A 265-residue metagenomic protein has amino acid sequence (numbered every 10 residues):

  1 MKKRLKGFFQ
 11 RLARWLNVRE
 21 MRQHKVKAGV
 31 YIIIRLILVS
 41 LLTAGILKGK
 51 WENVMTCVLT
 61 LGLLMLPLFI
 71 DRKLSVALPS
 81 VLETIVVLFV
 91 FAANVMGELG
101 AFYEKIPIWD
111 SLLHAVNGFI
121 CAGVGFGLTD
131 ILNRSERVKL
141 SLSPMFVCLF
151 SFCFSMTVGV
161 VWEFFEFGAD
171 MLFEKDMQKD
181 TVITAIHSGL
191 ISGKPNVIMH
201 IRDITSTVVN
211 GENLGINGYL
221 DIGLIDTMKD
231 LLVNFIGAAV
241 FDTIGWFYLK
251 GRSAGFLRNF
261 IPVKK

Functional and structural regions predicted by a protein language model:
M1-Q23: Short, Lys/Arg-rich, polar N-terminal cytosolic tail immediately upstream of the first transmembrane signal-anchor
I46-W51, K73-V76, L99-W109: Membrane-interface helix caps and helix-loop-helix hairpins in membrane proteins
V58, A77-L88, S111-H114: Cytoplasmic-side transmembrane-helix entry/capping segments in multi-pass membrane proteins
L64-L68, F89-N94, S151-W162, E166: Alpha-helical transmembrane segments of multi-pass membrane proteins
I70-V81, R137-L142: Membrane-interface helix-boundary motifs at transmembrane edges
L99-D110, M156-V160, F164-F241: Interfacial helix-loop-helix junctions of multi-pass membrane proteins
V116-N133, M171-M177, I236-L249: Membrane-interfacial alpha-helical segments at the cytosolic side of multi-pass membrane proteins
G255-K265: Short, highly charged, low-complexity non-transmembrane loops/tails of multi-pass membrane proteins
